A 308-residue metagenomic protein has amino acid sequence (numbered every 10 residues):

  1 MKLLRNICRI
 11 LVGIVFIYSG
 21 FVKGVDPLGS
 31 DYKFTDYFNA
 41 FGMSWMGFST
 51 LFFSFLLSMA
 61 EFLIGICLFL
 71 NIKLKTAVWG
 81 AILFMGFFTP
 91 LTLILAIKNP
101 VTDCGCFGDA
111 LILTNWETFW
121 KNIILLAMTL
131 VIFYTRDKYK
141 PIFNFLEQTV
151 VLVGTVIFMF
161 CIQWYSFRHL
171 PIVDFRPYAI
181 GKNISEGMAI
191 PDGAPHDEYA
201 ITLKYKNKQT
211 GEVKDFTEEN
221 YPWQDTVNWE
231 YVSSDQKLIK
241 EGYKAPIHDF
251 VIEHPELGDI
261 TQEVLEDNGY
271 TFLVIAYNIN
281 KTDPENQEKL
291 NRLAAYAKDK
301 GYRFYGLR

Functional and structural regions predicted by a protein language model:
K2-L3, I7-I10, V15-F16, P27-D137: Hydrophobic alpha-helical segments
F21-D26, R168-I172: Helix-to-loop transition at the C-terminal end of transmembrane segments
Y32, D36, T102-D109, P171-F175 (+2 more regions): Membrane-interface helix termini and inter-helical loops of multi-pass transporters
W45-T50, T114, F145, F216-E219 (+1 more regions): General structural signal for secondary-structure boundaries
L63-T76, E117-T118, R136-V150, I180-G187 (+1 more regions): Alpha-helical membrane-embedding segments and immediately adjacent membrane-interface amphipathic helices
I142-I172: Internal/C-terminal transmembrane anchor helices
A179-R308: Extracytosolic and intramembrane catalytic regions of membrane-associated proteins in envelope/secretory systems
